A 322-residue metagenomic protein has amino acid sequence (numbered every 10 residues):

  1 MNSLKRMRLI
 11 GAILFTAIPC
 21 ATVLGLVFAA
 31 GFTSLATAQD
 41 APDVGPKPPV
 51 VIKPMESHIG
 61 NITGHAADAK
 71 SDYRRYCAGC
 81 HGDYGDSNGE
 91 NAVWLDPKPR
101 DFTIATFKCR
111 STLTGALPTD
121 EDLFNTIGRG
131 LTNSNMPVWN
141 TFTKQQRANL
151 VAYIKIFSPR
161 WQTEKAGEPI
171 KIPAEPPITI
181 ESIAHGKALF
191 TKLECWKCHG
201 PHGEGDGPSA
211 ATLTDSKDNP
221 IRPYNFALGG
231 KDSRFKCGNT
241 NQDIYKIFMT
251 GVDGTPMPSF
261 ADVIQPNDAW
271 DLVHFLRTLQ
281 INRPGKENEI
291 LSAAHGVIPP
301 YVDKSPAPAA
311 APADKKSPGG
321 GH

Functional and structural regions predicted by a protein language model:
M1-L14: N-terminal secretory signal peptides that target proteins for export/translocation
A12-G31: Bacterial N-terminal signal peptides
A29, A36-A38: Boundary at the C-terminal end of the N-terminal hydrophobic targeting segment
P42-E56, T63, R74, P137-I221 (+2 more regions): Flexible coil segments in periplasmic/lumen-exposed cytochrome c-class electron-transfer proteins
T63-G79: Mature N-terminal segment immediately following signal peptide/propeptide cleavage in secreted/periplasmic
Y76-D86, E90-V138, Q146-Y153, D232 (+2 more regions): Extended, polar beta-sheet/loop recognition surfaces of beta-rich domains that mediate binding to diverse ligands
H81-Y84, T103, S158, H199 (+3 more regions): Protein kinase-like catalytic domain
Q242-D243, F248: Low-complexity, glycine/alanine/valine/leucine- and proline-rich hydrophobic stretches
